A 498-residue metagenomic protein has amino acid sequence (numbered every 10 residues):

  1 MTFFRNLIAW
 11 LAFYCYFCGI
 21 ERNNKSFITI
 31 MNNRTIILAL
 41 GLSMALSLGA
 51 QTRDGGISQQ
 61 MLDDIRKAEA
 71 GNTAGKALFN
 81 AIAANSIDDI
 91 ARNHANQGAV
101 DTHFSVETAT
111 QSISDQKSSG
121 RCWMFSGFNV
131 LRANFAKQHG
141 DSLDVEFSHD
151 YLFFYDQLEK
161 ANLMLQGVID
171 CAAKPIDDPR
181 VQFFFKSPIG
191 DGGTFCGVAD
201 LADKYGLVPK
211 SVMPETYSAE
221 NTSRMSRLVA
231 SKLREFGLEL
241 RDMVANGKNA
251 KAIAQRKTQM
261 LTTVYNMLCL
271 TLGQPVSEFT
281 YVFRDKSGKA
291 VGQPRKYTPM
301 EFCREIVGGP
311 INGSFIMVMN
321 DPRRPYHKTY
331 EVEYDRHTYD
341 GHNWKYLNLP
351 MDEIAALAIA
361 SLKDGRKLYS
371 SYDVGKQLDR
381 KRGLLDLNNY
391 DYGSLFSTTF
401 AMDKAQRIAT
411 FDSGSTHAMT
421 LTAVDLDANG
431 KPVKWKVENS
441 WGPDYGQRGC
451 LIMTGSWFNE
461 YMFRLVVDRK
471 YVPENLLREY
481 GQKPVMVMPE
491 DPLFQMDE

Functional and structural regions predicted by a protein language model:
N6, Y16-N23, F27: Short, positively charged and aromatic/hydrophobic N-terminal segments
I28-I37: Bacterial N-terminal signal peptides that target proteins for export
I37-S47: Bacterial N-terminal signal peptides
T52-R53, G247-E498: Active-site signature of cysteine proteases
R53-S112: N-terminal regions that are enriched for targeting/export leaders and immediately downstream pro/stem segments
T102-Y297, P310-Y330, H337-Y346, P350-L368 (+1 more regions): Active-site nucleophile-adjacent alpha helix/oxyanion-hole segment immediately C-terminal to the catalytic cysteine
